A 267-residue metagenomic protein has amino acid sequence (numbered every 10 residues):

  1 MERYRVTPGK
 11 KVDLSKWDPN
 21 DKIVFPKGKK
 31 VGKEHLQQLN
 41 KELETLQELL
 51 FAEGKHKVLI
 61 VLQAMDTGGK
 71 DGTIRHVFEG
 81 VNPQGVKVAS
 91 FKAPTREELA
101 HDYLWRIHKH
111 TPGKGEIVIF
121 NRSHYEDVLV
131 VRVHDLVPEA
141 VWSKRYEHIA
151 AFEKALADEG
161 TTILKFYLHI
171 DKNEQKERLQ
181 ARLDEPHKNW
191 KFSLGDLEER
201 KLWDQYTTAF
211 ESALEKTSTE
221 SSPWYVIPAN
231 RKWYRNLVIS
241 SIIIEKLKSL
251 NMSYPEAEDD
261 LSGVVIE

Functional and structural regions predicted by a protein language model:
M1-L39: Charged, amphipathic alpha-helical linker segments immediately N-terminal to NTP-binding catalytic cores
V24-H35, Q84-K144: Conserved nucleotide-sensing/catalytic segment adjacent to the nucleotide-binding pocket in NTP-handling enzymes
E42-F51: Pre-Walker A adenine-sensing motif
H56-K57, K114-I117, G160-L164, P223: Loop/turn-to-beta-strand initiation segments
L62-F78: Glycine-rich phosphate-binding P-loop
K70, E97-A100, E126-R132, K172-L179 (+1 more regions): Switch/connector loops and helix/strand junctions flanking conserved nucleotide-binding motifs in nucleotide-processing
V130-H148, L156-T208, A257-S262: A glycine- and Lys/Arg-enriched "phosphate-lid" helix/loop adjacent to the NTP-binding pocket of small-molecule kinases
T207-E267: NTP-dependent small-molecule kinase module
